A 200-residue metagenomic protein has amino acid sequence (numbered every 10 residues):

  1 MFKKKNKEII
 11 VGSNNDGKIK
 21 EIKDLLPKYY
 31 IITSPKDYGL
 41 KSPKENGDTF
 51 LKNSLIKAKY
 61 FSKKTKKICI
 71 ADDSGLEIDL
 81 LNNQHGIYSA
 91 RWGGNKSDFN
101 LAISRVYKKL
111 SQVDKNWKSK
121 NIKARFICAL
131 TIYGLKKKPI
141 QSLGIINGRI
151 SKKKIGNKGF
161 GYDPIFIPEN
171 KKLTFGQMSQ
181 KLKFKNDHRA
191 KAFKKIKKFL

Functional and structural regions predicted by a protein language model:
F2-G12, D16-L200: Anionic-ligand binding patches
